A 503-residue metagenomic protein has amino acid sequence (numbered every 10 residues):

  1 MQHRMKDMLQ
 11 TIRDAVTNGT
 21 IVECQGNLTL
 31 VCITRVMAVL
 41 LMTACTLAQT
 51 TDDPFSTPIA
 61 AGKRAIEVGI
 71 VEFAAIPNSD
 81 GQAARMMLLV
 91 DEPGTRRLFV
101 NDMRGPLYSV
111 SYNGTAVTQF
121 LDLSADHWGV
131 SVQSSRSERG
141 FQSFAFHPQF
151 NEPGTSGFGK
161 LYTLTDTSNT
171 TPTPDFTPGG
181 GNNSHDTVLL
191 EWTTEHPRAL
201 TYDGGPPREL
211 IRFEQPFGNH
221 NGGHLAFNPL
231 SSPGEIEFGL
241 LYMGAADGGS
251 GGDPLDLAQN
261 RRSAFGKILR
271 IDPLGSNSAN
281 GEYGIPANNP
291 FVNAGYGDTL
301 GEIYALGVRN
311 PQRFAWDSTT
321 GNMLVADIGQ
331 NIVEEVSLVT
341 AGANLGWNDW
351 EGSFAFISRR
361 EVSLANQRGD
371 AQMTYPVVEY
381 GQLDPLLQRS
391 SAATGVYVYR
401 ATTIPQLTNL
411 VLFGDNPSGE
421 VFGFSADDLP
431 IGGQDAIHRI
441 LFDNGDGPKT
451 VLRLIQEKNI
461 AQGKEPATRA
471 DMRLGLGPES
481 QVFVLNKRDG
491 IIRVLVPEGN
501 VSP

Functional and structural regions predicted by a protein language model:
M1-C32: N-terminal secretory signal peptides that target proteins for export/translocation
T34-A44: Bacterial N-terminal signal peptides
Q49-G252, R313-W316, G321-G329, R389-D428 (+1 more regions): Acidic, Gly/Ser/Thr-rich repeat motifs that build Ca2+-stabilized beta-propeller blades
I59-D80, T115-S135, W192-P216, K267-G307 (+2 more regions): Blade-edge beta-strand/turn elements of extracellular beta-propeller and related beta-sheet repeat scaffolds
S250-S263: Acidic/polar, solvent-exposed loop segments in beta-strand-rich repeat domains
G297-E335: Repeat-solenoid scaffold signature
L338, G352-A355, G419-V484: Extended hydrophobic/aromatic segments used for targeting, binding, or gating
I357-D446: Loop/turn-rich, solvent-exposed surfaces of beta-rich toroidal or solenoidal domains
